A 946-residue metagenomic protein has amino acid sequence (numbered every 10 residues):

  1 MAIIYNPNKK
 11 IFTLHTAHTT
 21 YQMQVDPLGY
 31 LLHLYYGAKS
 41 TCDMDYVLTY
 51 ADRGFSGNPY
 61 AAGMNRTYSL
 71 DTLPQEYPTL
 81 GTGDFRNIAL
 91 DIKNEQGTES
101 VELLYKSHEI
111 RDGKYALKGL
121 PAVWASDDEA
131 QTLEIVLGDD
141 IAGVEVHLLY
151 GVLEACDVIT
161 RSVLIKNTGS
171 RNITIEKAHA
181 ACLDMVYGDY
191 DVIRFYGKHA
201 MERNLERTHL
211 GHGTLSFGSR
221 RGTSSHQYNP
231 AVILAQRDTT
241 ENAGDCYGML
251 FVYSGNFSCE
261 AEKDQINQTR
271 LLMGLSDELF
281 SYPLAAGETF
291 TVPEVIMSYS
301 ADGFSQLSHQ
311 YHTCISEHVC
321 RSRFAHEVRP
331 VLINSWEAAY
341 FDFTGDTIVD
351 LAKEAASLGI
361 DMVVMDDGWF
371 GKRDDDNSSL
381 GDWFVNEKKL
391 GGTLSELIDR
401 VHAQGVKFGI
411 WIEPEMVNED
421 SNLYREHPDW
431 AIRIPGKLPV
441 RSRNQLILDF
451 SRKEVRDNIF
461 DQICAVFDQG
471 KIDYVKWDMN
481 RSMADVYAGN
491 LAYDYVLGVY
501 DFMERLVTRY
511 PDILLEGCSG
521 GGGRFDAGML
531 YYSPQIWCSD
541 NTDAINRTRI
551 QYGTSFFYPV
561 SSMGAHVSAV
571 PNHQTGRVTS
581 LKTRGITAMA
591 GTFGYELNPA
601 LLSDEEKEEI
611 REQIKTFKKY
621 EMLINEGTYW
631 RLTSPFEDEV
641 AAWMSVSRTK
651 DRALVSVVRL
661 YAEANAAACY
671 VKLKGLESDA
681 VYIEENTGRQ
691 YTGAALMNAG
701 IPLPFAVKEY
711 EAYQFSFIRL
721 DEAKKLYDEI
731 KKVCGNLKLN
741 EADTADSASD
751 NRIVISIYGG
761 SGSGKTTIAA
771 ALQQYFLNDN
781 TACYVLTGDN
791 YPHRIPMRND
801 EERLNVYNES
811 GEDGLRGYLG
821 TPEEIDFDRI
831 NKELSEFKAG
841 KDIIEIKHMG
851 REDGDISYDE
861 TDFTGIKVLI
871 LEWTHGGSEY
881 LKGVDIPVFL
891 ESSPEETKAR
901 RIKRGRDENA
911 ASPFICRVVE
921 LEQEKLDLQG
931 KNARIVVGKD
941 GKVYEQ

Functional and structural regions predicted by a protein language model:
Y5, K10-T13, A17, Y21 (+3 more regions): Polysaccharide-binding surfaces and accessory modules of carbohydrate-active proteins
E241, S634-E677: Carbohydrate-binding surface patches
F324-D461, Y474: Aromatic-lined carbohydrate-binding/catalytic grooves of carbohydrate-active enzymes
K389-T393, R425-K582, T592-L597, L601: Active-site neighborhood of glycoside hydrolase catalytic domains
G693-E722: C-terminal beta-strand-rich structural cap/linker in extracellular carbohydrate-active enzymes
Y784, H793-E852: Conserved nucleotide-sensing/catalytic segment adjacent to the nucleotide-binding pocket in NTP-handling enzymes
I856-R904: ATP-dependent NMP and nucleoside kinases share a basic, alpha-helical "lid"
R906-Q946: Small-molecule kinase domains that catalyze NTP-dependent phosphoryl transfer to phosphate-bearing small molecules
